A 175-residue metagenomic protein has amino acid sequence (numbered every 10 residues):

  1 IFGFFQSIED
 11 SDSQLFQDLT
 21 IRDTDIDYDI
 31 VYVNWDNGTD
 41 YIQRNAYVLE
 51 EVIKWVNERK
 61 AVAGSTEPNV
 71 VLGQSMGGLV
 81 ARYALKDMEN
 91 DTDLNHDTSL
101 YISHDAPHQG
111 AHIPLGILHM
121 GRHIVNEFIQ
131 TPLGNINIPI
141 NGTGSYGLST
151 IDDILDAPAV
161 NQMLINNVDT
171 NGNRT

Functional and structural regions predicted by a protein language model:
I1-D27, Y32: Short, surface-exposed "cap/lid" segments of acyl-processing enzymes
Y28, V33-N37, A106: Active-site loop/turn elements of alpha/beta-hydrolase fold enzymes, especially the short glycine-/histidine-rich
W35-E51: Catalytic nucleophile-loop/oxyanion-hole region of alpha/beta-hydrolase and closely related hydrolase-like folds
A46-T175: Serine-dependent carboxylesterase/thioesterase catalytic core of lipase-like alpha/beta-hydrolase/SGNH enzymes
